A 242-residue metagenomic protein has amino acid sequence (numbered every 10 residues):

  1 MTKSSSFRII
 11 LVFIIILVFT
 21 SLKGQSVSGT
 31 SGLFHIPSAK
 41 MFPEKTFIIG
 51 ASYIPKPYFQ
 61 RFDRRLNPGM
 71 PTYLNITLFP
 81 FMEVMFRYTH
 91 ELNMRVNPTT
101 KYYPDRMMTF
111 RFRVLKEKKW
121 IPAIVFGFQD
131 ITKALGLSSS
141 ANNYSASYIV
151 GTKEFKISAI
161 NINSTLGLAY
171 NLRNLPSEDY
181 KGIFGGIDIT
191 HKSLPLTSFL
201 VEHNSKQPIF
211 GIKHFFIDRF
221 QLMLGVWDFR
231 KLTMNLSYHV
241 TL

Functional and structural regions predicted by a protein language model:
M1-T30: Cleavable N-terminal export/targeting peptides
G24-S147, T152-I162, N171, H191-T197 (+3 more regions): Transmembrane beta-barrel domains of Gram-negative outer membranes and organellar outer membranes
M108-F110, G185, D228-L242: Outer-membrane beta-barrel "beta-signal"
T165-G167: Active-site pocket-lining/capping segments in soluble small-molecule metabolic enzymes
L172-P176: Short, small-residue-enriched loops and turns at beta-alpha junctions that line or gate enzyme active sites
S177, K181-V226, N235-S237: Outer membrane beta-barrel transmembrane domains
